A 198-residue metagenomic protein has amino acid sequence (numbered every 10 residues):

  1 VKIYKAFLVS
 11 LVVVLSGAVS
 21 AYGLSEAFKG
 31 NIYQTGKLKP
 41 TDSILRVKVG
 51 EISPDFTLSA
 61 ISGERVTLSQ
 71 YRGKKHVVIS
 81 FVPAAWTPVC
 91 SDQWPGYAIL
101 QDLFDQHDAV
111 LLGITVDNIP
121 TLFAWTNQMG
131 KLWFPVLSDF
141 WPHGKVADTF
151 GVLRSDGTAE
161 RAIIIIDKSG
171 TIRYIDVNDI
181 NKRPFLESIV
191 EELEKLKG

Functional and structural regions predicted by a protein language model:
V1-S59: N-terminal targeting signals for export/organelle localization
S53-P54, H76-V78, E160-A162: Short loop/turn microsegments at loop-to-beta-strand junctions
L68-Y97: Short active-site neighborhood of thiol/selenol oxidoreductases, capturing the structured segment around
V89-L132, P142-V146: Structural microenvironment flanking redox-active thiols in thiol-disulfide oxidoreductases
W133-F134, V152-I164: Structural micro-motif
P135-D139: Short acidic-hydrophobic, aromatic-tinged amphipathic segments that line or gate anion-handling sites
T158-G198: Thiol-/selenol-based redox modules, centered on thioredoxin-like and closely related oxidoreductase domains
